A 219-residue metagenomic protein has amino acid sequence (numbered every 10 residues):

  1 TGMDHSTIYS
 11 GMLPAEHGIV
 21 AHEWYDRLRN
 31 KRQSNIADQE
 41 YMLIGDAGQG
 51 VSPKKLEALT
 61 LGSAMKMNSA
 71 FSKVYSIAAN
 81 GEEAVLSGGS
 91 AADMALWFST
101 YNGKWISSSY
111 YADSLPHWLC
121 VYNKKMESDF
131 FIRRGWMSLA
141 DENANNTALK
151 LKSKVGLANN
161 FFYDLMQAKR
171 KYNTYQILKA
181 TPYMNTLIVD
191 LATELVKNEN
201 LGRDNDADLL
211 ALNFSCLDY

Functional and structural regions predicted by a protein language model:
T1-E16, K73-I77: Short, structured active-site-proximal loop/turn typified by the sulfatase FGly-forming signature C/S-X-P-X-R
H5, C216-Y219: Histidine-centered active-site/metal-ligand motif
L13, A21-D206, S215-L217: His/Asp/Glu-rich, glycine-adjacent segments that coordinate divalent cations and/or stabilize oxyanion chemistry on
L212: Substrate-binding rim/cap in mid-to-C-terminal beta-strand-loop elements of soluble/periplasmic
